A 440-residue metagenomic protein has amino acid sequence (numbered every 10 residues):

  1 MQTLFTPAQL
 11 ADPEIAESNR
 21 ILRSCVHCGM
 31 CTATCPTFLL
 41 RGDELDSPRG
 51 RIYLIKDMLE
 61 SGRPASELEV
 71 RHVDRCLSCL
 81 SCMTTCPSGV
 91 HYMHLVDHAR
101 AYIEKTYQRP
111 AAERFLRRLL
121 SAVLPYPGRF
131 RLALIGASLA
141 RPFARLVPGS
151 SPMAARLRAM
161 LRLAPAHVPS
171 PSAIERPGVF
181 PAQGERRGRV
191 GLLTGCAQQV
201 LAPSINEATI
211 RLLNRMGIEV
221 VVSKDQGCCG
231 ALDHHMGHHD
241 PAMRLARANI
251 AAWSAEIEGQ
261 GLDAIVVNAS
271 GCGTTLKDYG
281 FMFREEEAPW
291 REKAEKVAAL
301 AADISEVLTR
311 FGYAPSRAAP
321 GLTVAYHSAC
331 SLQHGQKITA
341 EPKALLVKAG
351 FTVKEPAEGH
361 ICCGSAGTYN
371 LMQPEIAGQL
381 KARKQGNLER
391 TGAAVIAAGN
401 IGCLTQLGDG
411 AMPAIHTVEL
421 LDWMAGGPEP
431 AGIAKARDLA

Functional and structural regions predicted by a protein language model:
M1-E17, D46-E67, R186, P203 (+3 more regions): Short, charged low-complexity linear segments at domain edges
M1-L10, F38-R71, G89-R118, I415-L421: Non-heme iron-sulfur electron-transfer modules
Q9-L22, G62-V73, P181, N214-G217 (+1 more regions): Short, intrinsically disordered, charge-biased short linear motifs at domain edges
E14, Y92-A440: Iron-sulfur cluster-binding electron-transfer modules in prokaryotic oxidoreductases
N19-F38, S66, V70-V90, H360: Cysteine-centered iron-sulfur cluster-binding motifs in ferredoxin-type domains/subunits of redox enzymes
G29-A33, D43-P48, E219-V222: N-terminal glycine-rich anion-binding loops that anchor highly charged ligand groups
M30-A33, Y53, R71, L134 (+2 more regions): Generic structural signal for well-ordered, non-membrane alpha-helices
E60, S81, T85, G237: Short His/Asp/Glu-rich catalytic/ion-coordination signatures at enzyme active sites or charged loops
